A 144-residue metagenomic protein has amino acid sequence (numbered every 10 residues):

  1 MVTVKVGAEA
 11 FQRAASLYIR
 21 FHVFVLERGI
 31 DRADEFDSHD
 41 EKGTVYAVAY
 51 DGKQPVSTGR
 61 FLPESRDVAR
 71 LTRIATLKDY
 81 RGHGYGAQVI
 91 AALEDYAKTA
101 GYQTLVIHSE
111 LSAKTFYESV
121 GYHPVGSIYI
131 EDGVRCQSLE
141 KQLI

Functional and structural regions predicted by a protein language model:
M1-E35, H39-E41, V45-Q54: Short amphipathic alpha-helix that is part of the acyltransferase structural core
E41, D67, E131-R135: Short acidic/glycine-enriched loop/turn segments that link adjacent beta-strands
V48, Q54-P63, D67-A75: Conserved beta-strand in the GNAT
Y80, G84-A92: Conserved acetyl-CoA pyrophosphate-binding loop and the N-cap/start of the following alpha-helix in GNAT-like
I90, A97-E110: Conserved GNAT acetyl-CoA-binding A-motif
H108, E118, H123-S138: Conserved catalytic-core motifs of GNAT/GCN5-like acyltransferases
